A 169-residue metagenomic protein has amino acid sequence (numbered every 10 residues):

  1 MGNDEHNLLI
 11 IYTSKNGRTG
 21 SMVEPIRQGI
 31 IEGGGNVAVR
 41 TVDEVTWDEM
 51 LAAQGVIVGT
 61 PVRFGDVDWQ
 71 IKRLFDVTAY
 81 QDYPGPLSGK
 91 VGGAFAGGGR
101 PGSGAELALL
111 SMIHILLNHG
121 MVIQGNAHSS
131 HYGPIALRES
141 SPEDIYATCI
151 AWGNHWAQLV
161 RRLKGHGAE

Functional and structural regions predicted by a protein language model:
N3-L9, R18-S21, P25-A53, T60-E169: FMN-binding flavodoxin-like domain, especially the glycine-rich phosphate-binding loop
